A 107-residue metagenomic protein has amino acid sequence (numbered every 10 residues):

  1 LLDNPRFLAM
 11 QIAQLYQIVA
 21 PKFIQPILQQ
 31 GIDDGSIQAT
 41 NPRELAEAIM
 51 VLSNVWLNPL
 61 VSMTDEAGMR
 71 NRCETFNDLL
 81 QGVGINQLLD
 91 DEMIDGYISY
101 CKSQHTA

Functional and structural regions predicted by a protein language model:
L1-I37: Short secondary-structure transition hinges
M10, T40, D91-E92: Surface-exposed loop/turn and secondary-structure junction residues enriched for glycine/proline
L15-Y16, Q29, D33-A48, E66-N71: All-alpha amphipathic helical-bundle segments outside canonical DNA-binding/catalytic cores that form hydrophobic
V19, A48, T75-D78: Charged, amphipathic alpha-helical oligomerization/scaffolding segments
Q25, P42-M50, I94-I98: Short, well-structured alpha-helical segments
Q29, D33, S62-A107: C-terminal peripheral helix-coil segments that are non-catalytic and often amphipathic
S53: Cytochrome P450 catalytic-core helices
W56-L60: Membrane-embedded alpha-helical segments of multi-pass transporters/permeases
